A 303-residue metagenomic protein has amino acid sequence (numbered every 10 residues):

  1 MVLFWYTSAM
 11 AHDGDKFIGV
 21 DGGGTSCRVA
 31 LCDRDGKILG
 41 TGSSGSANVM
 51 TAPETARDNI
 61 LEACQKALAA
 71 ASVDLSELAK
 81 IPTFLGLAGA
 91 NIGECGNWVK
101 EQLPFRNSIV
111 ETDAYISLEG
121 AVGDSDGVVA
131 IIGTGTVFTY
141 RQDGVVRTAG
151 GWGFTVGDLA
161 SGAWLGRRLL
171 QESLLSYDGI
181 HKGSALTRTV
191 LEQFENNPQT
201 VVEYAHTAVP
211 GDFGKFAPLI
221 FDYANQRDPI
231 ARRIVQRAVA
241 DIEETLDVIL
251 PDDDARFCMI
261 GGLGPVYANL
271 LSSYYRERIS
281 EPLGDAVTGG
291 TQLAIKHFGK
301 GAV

Functional and structural regions predicted by a protein language model:
V2-A79, G120-V128, R168-V303: ATP-binding/phosphotransfer module of carbohydrate and carboxylate kinases, centering on a glycine-rich
S43-V49, D113-I116, T134-T136, W152-G162 (+1 more regions): Short, acidic/turn-prone active-site loops that include or flank metal/cofactor- and phosphate-binding residues
N48, C64, L68-V110, V122: Short beta-strand-loop/turn "lid" adjacent to the catalytic site in phosphate-handling enzymes
F84-A90, I132-T134, D254-G264: Glycine-rich beta-strand-to-loop/alpha-helix junction loops that act as flexible
I92-C95, S117-L118, V266-A268: Short, well-ordered alpha-helical microsegments
I109-E111, V146-G153, L271-R278: Glycine/charged-rich beta-loop-alpha catalytic/anionic-binding loops adjacent to active sites
I109-V122, V128-I131: Gly/Ser-rich oxyanion-binding loop with an adjacent helix/lid that shapes the negatively charged ligand pocket
S125-S176: Glycine-rich phosphate-binding loop of actin/hexokinase-like ATP-binding domains
